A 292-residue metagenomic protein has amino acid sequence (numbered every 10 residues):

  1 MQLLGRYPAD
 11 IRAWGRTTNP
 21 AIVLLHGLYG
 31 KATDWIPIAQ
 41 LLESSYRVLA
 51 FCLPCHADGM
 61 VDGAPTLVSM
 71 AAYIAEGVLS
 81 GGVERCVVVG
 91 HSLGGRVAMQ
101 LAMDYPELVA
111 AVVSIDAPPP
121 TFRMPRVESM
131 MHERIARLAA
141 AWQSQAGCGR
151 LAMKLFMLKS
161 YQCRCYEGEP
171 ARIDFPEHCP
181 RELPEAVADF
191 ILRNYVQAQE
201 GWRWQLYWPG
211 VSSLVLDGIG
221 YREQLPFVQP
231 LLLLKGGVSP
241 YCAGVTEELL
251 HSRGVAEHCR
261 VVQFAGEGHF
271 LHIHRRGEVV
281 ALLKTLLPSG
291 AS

Functional and structural regions predicted by a protein language model:
M1-V23, E43-R47, P65, V78-E84 (+4 more regions): Alpha/beta-hydrolase fold catalytic core
L4-Y7, L49-V89, L93, D104 (+2 more regions): Active-site loop/oxyanion-hole signature of alpha/beta-hydrolase fold enzymes
R12-M60: Conserved HGGG/HGGXW glycine-rich cap/lid loop of the alpha/beta-hydrolase fold
G95-P106, V112: Short glycine-enriched nucleophile-adjacent loop and the immediately C-terminal alpha-helix near the catalytic center
M103, V112-K159: Flexible "cap/lid" loop of the alpha/beta hydrolase fold
D189-L249, G254: Conserved serine/cysteine hydrolase catalytic core
F264-R276: Catalytic histidine-centered segment of alpha/beta-hydrolase-like enzymes
I273-T285: Post-His helix in hydrolase/transferase enzymes
